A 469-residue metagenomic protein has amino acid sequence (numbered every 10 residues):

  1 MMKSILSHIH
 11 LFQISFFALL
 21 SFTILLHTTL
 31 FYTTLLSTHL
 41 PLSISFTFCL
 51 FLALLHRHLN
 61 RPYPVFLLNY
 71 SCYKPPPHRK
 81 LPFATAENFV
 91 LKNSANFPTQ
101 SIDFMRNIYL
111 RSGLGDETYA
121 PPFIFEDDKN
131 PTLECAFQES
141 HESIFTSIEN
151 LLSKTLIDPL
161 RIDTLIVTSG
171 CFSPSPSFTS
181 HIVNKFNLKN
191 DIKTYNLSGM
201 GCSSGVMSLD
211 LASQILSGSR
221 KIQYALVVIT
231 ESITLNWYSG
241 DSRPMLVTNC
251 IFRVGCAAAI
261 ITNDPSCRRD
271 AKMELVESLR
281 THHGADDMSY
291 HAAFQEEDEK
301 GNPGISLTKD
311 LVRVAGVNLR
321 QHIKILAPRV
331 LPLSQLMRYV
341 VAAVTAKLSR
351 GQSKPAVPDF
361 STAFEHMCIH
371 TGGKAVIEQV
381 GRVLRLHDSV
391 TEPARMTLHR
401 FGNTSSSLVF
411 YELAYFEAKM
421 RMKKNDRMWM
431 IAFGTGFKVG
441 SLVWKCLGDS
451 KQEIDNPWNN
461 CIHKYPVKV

Functional and structural regions predicted by a protein language model:
M2-P62: Terminal signal-anchor or tail-anchor transmembrane helices that tether membrane-associated enzymes to cellular
L26, L30-F31, L36, S112-Y119 (+5 more regions): Conserved catalytic cysteine-centered active-site region of acyl-thioester-dependent Claisen-condensing enzymes
P41-F46, L59-F89, A95-R106, L110-K129 (+4 more regions): Hydrophobic pocket-lining "lid/loop/helix" segments that shape and contact the acyl-thioester
P62-Y63, L160-I162, N190-I192, S219-A225 (+6 more regions): Short coil/turn connectors at secondary-structure junctions
L68-Y70, T168, S198, L226-E231 (+2 more regions): Short beta-strand segments
R79-K80, P176-S180, M207-D210, N236-S242 (+2 more regions): Short acidic, glycine/serine/threonine-rich loops at helix termini
D163-G170, N196, M367-C368: Short glycine-rich or small-residue beta-strand-to-loop segments that form or flank ligand, phosphate, metal/Fe-S
E412-I431, V439-W458: Catalytic phosphate/nucleotide-handling subdomain of diverse soluble enzymes
